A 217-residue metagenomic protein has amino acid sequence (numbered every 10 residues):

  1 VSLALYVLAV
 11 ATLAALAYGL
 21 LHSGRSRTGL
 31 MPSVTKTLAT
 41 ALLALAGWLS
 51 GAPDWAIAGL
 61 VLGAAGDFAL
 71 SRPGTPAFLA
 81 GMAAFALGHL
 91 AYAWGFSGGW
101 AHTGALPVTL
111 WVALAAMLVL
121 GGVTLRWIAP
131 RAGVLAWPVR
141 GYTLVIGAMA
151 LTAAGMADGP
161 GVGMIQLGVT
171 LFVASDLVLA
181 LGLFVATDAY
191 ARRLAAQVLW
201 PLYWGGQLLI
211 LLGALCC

Functional and structural regions predicted by a protein language model:
V1-C217: Polytopic alpha-helical membrane-helix bundles and their juxtamembrane interface segments in multi-pass membrane
